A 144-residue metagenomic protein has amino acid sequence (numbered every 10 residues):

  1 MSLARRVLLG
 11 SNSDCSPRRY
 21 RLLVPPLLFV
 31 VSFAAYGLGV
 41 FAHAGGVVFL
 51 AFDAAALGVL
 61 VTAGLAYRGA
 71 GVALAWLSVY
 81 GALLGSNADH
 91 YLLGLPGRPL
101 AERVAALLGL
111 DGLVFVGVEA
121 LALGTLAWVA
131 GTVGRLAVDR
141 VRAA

Functional and structural regions predicted by a protein language model:
M1-A34, V133-A144: Haloarchaeal acidic low-complexity proteome signature biased toward cell-envelope/secretome components but also
L22-P26, A73-W76, G117: Hydrophobic alpha-helical transmembrane segments
V31-Y36, A54-T62: Hydrophobic, membrane-inserted alpha-helices
A35-F52, S86-G117: Membrane interfacial helix motifs at helix-loop boundaries and amphipathic/re-entrant anchors
A51-L60, E119-L123: Hydrophobic alpha-helical transmembrane segments
T62-S78: Membrane-helix interface "capping/anchor" motifs
Y67, L83, Y91: Short, surface-exposed polybasic-aromatic patches that bind anionic ligands, especially phosphate groups
R103-A144: Alpha-helical membrane-associated segments of multi-pass integral membrane proteins
